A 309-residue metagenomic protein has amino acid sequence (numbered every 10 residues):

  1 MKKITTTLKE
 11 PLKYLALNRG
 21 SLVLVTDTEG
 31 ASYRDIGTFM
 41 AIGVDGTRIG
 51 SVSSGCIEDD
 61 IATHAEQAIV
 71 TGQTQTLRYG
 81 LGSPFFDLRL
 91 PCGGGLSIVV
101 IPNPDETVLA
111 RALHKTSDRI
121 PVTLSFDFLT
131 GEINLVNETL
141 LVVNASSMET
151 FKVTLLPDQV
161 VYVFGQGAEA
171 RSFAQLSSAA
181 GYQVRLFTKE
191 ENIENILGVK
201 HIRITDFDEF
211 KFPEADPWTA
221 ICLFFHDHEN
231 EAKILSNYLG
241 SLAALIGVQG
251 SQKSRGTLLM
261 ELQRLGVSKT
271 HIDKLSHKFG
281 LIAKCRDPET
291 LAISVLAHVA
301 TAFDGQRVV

Functional and structural regions predicted by a protein language model:
M1-E190, I196-V199, K233, S254 (+1 more regions): Segments forming oxygen-rich coordination pockets for charged ligands
N18, D158, P217-W218, A243: A general structural motif
Y182, A243, V267: Short phosphate-binding/catalytic loops that engage adenosine nucleotides
H201-T205: Conserved SAM-binding strand-loop segment of SAM-dependent methyltransferases
F207-P217: Short amphipathic alpha-helix with an adjacent loop that forms part of the alpha/beta core around
A220, F225-H226, S236-E261: ADP-ribose/adenylate-binding Rossmann-like module
E229-E231: Cytosolic regulatory regions of ion transport systems
Q249-V309: Adenosine-phosphate binding glycine-rich loop
